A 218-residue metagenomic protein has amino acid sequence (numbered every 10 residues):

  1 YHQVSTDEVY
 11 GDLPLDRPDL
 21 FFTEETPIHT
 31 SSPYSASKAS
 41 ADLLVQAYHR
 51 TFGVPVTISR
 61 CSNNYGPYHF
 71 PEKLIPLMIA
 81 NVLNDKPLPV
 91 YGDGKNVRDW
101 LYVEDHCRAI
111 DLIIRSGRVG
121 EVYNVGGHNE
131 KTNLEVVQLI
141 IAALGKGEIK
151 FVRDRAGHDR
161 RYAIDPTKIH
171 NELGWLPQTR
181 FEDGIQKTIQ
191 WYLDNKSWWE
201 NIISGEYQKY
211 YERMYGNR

Functional and structural regions predicted by a protein language model:
Y1-H2, T57, P89, K150: Structural detector of well-ordered beta-strand residues that form the stable sheet scaffold of enzyme domains
Q3, E8-I58, Y65, H69-P71: Catalytic helix-loop patch of NAD(P)-dependent Rossmann-fold dehydrogenases
S5, S31-S40, F52, S59-S62 (+5 more regions): Generic serine detector
E8-V9, N64, N96, E130: Short, solvent-exposed loop/turn segments at secondary-structure junctions
P18, N64, E72-K73, G145-K146 (+1 more regions): Short secondary-structure boundary micro-motifs
E24-P33, T57-Y65, P89-V90, G120-V122 (+1 more regions): Short charge-dense sequence patches
S40, L44, Y48, M78 (+2 more regions): Hydrophobic alpha-helix immediately C-terminal to the catalytic Tyr-X-X-X-Lys motif of short-chain
P76, V82-R218: C-terminal substrate-binding subdomain of Rossmann-fold SDR/epimerase-dehydratase oxidoreductases
